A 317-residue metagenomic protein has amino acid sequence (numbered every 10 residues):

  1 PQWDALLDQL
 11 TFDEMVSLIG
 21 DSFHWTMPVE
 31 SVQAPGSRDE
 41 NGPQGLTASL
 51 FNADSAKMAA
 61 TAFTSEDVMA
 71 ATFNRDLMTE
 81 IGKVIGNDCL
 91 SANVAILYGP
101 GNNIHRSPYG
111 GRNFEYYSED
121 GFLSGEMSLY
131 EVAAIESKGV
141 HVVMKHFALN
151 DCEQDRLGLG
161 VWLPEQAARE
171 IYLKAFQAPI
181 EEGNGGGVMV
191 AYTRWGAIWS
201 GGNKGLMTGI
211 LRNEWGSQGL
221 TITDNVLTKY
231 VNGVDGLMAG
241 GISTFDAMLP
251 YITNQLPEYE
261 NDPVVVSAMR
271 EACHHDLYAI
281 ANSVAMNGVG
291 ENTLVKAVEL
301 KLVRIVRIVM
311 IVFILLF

Functional and structural regions predicted by a protein language model:
P1-F317: Glycoside hydrolase catalytic-domain context in secreted enzymes
